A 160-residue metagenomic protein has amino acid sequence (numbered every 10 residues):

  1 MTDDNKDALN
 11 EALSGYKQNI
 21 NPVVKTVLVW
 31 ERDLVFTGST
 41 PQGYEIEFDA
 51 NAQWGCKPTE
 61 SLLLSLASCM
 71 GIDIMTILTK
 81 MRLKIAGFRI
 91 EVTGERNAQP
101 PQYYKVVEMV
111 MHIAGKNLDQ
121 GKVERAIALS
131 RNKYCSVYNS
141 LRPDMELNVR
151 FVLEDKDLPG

Functional and structural regions predicted by a protein language model:
M1-L64, M75-G160: Extended beta-strand/beta-hairpin segments
